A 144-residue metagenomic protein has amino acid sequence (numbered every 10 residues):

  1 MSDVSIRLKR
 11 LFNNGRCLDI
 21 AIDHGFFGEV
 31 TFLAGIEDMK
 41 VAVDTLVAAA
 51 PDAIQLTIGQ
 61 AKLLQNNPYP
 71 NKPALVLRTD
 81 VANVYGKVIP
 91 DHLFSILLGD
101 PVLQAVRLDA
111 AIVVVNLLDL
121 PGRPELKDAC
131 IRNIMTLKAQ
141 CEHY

Functional and structural regions predicted by a protein language model:
S2-N71, G86: Conserved N-terminal beta1-alpha1 strand-loop-helix module at the mouth
I6-R7, L63-Q65, H92-L108, I134-L137: Short, charged beta->alpha transition segments
C17-D19, A53-Q55, K72-R78, A111-V114 (+1 more regions): Structural preference for beta-strand elements that scaffold enzyme active sites
A21-D38, R78-G99, R123-E125: Active-site mouth loops of central-metabolism enzymes
V41-T57, G99-N116: Catalytic domains of carbohydrate-active enzymes, especially glycoside hydrolases
A48, L64-I89, E125-Y144: Alpha-helix-loop-beta-strand connector modules within alpha/beta enzyme cores
G59, R78-A82, L118: Beta-hairpin (beta-strand-turn-beta-strand) motif
V114-L126: Surface-exposed cleft-lining segments at the edges of enzyme active sites
